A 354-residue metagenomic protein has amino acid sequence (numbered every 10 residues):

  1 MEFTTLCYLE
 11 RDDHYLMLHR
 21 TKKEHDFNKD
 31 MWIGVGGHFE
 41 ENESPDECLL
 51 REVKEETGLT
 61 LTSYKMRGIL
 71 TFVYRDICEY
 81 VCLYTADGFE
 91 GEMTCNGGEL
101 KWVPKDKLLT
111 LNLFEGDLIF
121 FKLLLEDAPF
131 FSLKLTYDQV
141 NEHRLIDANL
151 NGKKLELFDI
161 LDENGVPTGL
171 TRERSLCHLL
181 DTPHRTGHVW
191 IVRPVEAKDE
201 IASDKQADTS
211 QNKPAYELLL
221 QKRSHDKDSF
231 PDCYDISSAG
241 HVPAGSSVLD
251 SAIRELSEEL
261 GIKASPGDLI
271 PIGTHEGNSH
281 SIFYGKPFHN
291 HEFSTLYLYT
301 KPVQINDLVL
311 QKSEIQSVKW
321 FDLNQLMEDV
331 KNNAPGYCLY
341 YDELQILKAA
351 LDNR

Functional and structural regions predicted by a protein language model:
M1-L6, K153-E196: Acidic, metal-coordinating catalytic segment for phosphate/diphosphate chemistry, firing primarily on the Nudix
F3-T5, D13, E79-C82, G98 (+4 more regions): Change "...and in nucleic-acid phosphodiester-cleaving endonucleases..." to "...and in nucleic-acid processing enzymes
Y8, M17, V81-T85, W102 (+3 more regions): Conserved hydrophobic/aromatic beta-strand scaffold that supports enzyme active sites
H14, K65, N164-V166, L170 (+1 more regions): Residue-level signal for well-ordered, solvent-exposed loop/turn and beta-edge residues enriched in charged/polar side
Y15-E55, D138-Q139, H143-G152, R174-H188 (+3 more regions): Conserved Nudix-box catalytic region and its N-terminal flanking loop in Nudix hydrolases and closely related
G58-E92, K105, H225, S257-I305: Active-site segment of metal-dependent pyrophosphate-handling enzymes, primarily the Nudix hydrolase catalytic core
N96-L155, D232, G273-R354: Nudix hydrolase/Nudix homology domain
